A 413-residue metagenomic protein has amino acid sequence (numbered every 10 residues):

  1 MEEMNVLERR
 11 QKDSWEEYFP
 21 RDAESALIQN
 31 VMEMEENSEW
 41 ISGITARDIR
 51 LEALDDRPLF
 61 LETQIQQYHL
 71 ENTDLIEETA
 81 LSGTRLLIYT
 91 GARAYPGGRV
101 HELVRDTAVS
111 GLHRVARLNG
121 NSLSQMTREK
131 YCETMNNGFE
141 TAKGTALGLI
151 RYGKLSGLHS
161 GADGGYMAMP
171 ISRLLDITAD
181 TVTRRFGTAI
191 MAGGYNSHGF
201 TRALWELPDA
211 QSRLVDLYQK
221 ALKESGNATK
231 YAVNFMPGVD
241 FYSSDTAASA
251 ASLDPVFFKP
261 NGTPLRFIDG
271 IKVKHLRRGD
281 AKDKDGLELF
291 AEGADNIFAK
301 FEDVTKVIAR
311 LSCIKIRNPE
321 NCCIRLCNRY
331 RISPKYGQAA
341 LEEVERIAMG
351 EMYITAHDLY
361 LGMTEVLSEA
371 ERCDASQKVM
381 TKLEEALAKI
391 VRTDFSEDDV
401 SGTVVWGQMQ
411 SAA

Functional and structural regions predicted by a protein language model:
M1-I177, R185-F186, A356-H357, M363: Feature for intrinsically disordered/low-complexity regulatory segments and propeptides
Y166-A412: Intrinsic disorder/low-complexity polar-acidic segments
